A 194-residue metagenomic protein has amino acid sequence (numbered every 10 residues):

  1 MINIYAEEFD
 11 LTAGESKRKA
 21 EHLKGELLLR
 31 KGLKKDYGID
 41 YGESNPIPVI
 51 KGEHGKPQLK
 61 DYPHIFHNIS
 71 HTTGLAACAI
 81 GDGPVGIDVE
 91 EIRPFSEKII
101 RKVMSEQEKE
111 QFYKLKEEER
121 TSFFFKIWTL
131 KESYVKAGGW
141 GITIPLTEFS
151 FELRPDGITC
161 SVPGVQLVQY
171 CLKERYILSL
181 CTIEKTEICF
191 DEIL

Functional and structural regions predicted by a protein language model:
M1-L194: Core catalytic alpha/beta fold that binds nucleotide/phospho-ligands
